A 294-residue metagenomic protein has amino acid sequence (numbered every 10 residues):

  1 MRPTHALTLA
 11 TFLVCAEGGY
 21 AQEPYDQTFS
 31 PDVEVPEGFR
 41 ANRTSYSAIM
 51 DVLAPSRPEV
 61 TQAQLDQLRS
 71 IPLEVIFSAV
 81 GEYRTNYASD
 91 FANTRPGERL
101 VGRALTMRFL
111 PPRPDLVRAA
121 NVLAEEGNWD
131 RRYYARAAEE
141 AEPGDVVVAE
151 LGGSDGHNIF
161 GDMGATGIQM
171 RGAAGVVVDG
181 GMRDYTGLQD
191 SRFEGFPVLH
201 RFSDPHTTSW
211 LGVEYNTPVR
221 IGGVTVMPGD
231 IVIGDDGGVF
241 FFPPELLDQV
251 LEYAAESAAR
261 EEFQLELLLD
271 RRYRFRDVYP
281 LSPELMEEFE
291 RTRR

Functional and structural regions predicted by a protein language model:
A6-A16: Bacterial N-terminal signal peptides
G19-A21: Boundary at the C-terminal end of the N-terminal hydrophobic targeting segment
E23-P55, V250-R294: Long terminal accessory segments
V52-G127: N-terminal low-complexity or amphipathic/hydrophobic leaders
S89-F91, V148-E150, V176-G180, V198-H200 (+1 more regions): General beta-strand structural signal in soluble alpha/beta enzymes
W129, A135-G180: Extracellular/luminal Protease-associated
G167-H206: Ligand/cofactor pocket segment of small-molecule handling proteins
R201-Y279: Acidic, glycine-rich flexible loop/linker segments
